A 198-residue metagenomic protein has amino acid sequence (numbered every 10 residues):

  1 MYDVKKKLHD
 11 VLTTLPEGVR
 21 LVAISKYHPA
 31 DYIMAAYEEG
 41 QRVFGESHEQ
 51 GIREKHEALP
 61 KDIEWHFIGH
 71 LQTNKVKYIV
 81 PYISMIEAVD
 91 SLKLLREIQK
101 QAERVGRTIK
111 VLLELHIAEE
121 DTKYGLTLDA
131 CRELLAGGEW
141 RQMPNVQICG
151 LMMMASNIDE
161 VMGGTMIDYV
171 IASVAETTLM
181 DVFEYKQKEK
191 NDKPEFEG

Functional and structural regions predicted by a protein language model:
M1-Y169, V174-Y185: Conserved alpha/beta-domain cores
S173, E184, K188-K190, E195-G198: Long hydrophobic alpha-helical segments typical of transmembrane helices together with their membrane-interfacial
